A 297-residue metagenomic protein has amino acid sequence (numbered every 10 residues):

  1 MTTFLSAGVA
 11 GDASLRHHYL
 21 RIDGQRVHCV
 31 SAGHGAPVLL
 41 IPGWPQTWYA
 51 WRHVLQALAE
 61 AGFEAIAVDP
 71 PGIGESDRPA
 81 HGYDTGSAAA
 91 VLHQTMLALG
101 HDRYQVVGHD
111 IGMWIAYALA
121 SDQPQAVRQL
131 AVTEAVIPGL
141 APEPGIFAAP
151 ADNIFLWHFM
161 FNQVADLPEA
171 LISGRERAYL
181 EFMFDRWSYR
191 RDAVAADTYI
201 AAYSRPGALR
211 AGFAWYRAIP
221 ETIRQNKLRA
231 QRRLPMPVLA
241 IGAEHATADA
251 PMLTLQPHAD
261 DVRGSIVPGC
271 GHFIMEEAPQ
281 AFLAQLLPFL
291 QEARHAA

Functional and structural regions predicted by a protein language model:
T2-C29, H34-P37, I66, I73-V107 (+3 more regions): Flexible "cap/lid" subdomain of the alpha/beta-hydrolase fold that forms the substrate-access gate
V30-E75: Conserved HGGG/HGGXW glycine-rich cap/lid loop of the alpha/beta-hydrolase fold
P42-P45, Y203, E277: Conserved residues at beta->alpha junctions
T47-W48, W114, G271: A short, glycine- and basic residue-enriched loop/turn that sits immediately adjacent to a domain's principal
Y49-R52, Q56, A90, Y117 (+2 more regions): Surface-exposed alpha-helical interface segments used for non-catalytic interactions
V54, L58, Y83-T85, I223 (+1 more regions): Amphipathic, positively biased hydrophobic alpha-helical segments used for protein targeting and membrane insertion
C270-L283: Catalytic histidine-centered segment of alpha/beta-hydrolase-like enzymes
